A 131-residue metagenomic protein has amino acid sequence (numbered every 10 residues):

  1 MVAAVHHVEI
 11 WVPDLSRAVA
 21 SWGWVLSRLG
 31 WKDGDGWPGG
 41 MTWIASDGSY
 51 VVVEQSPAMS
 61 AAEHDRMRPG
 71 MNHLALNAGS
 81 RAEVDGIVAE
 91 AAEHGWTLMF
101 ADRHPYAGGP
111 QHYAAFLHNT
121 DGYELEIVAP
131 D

Functional and structural regions predicted by a protein language model:
M1-V19, L74, D131: N-terminal beta-strand motif that seeds the catalytic metal site of vicinal oxygen chelate
V2-A4, M67-G70, G109: Short glycine-enriched loop/turn motifs at secondary-structure junctions
E9-V52: Core segments of cupin and vicinal oxygen chelate
V12-A18, L74-T120: Vicinal oxygen chelate
I44-G79, E83-G86: Long, continuous compositionally biased terminal/linker segments
G108-P110, I127-D131: Short beta->alpha transition motifs characteristic of CBS
